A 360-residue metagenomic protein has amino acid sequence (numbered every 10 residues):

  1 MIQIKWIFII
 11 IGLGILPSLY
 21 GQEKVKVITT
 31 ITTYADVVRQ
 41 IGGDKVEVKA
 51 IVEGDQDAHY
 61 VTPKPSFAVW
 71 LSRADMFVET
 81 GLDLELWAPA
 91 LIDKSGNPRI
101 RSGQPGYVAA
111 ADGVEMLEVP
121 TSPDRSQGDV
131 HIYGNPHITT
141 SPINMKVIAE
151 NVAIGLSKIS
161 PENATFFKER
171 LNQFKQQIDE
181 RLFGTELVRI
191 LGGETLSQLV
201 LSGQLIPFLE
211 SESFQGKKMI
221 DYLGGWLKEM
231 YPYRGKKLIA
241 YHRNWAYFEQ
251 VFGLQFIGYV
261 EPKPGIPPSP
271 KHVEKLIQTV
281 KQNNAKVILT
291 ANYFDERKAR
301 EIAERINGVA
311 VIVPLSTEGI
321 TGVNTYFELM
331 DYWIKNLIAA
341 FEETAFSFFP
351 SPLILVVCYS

Functional and structural regions predicted by a protein language model:
M1-Q3: N-terminal secretory signal peptides that target proteins for export/translocation
K5-I15: Bacterial N-terminal signal peptides
S18: Short, flexible, solvent-exposed loop/turn segments with mixed acidic/basic and small polar residues
G21-I354, C358-S360: Extracytoplasmic metal-acquisition and chelation regions
